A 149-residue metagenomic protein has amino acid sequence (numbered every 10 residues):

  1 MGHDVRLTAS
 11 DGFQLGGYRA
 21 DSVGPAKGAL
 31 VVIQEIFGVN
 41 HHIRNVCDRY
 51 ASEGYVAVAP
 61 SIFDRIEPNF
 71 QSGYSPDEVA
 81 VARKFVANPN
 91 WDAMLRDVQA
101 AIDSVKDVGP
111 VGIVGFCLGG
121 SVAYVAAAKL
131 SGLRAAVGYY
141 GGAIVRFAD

Functional and structural regions predicted by a protein language model:
M1-D149: N-terminal cap/leader regions of alpha/beta-hydrolase-fold enzymes, predominantly small-molecule hydrolases
